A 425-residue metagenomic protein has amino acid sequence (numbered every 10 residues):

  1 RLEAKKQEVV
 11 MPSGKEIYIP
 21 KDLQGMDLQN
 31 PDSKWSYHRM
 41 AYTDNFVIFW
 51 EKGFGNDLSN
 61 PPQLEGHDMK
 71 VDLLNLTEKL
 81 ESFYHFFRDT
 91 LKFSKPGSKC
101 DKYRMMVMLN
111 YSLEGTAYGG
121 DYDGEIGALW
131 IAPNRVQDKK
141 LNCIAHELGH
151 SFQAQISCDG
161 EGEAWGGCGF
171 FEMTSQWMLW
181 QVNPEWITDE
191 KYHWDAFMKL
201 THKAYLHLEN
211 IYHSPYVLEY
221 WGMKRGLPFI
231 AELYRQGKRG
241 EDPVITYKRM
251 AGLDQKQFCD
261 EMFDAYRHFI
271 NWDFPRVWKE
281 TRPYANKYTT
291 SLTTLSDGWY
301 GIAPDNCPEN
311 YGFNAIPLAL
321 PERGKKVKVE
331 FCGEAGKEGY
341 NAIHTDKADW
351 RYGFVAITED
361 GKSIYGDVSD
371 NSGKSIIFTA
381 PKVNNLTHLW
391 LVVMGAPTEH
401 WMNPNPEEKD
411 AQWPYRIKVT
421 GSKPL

Functional and structural regions predicted by a protein language model:
R1-E78, S82, F86-T90, W350 (+3 more regions): Zymogen propeptides/activation segments of proteases
R1-P20, M108-N110, N142, H146-S151 (+2 more regions): Short, charge-rich amphipathic segments
D22-P31, V107-S112, Y365-N371: Short, solvent-exposed secondary-structure boundary motifs
W35-Y37, P96, Y118-G119, H207: Catalytic micro-motifs at enzyme active sites that drive phosphoryl/nucleotidyl and oxygen chemistry
D44-G167, T174-S175, E185-T188: Juxtacatalytic substrate-recognition/specificity segment
G119-Y122, D138-C143, C158-F229, Y234-F274: Acidic/His/Gly-enriched intrinsically disordered linker/tail segments that often contain short helix/coil "MoRF-like"
E241-L425: Beta/coil-rich, acidic/histidine-enriched accessory regions frequently appended to metallopeptidases
